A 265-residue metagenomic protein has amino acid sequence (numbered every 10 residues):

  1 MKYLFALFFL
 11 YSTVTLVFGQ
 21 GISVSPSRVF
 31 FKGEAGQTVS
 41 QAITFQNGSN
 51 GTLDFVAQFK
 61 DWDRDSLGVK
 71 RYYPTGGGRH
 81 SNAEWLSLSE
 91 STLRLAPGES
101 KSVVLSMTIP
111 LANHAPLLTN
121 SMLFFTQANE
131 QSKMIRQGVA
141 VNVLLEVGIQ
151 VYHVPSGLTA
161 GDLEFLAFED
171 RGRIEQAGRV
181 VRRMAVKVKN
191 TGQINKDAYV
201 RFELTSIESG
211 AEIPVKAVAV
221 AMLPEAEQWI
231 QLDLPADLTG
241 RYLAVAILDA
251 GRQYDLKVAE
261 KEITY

Functional and structural regions predicted by a protein language model:
Y3-V17: Sec-dependent N-terminal signal peptides
Q20-L53, T92, L163-V181: Beta-sheet-dominated interaction scaffolds and their linkers
G21-S25, G51-L105, Y199-F202, E208-G210: Surface-exposed binding patches on compact interaction domains or structured appendages
V29-F31, S89-L95, K216-M222, D233-P235 (+1 more regions): Beta-strand-rich interaction surfaces with strong enrichment in secreted/lumenal proteins
V39-Q41, L93-M107, L223-L232: Short Pro-Gly-centered flexible turn/kink motifs
A42-Q46, R183-T191, D233: Short edge beta-strand/loop segments characteristic of extracellular beta-sandwich folds
G48-G51, L111, K189-K196, E208 (+2 more regions): Short, acidic/polar linear motifs in exposed loop/turn regions
F55-D63, T108-H153, G157, L238-Y265: Terminal connector regions
